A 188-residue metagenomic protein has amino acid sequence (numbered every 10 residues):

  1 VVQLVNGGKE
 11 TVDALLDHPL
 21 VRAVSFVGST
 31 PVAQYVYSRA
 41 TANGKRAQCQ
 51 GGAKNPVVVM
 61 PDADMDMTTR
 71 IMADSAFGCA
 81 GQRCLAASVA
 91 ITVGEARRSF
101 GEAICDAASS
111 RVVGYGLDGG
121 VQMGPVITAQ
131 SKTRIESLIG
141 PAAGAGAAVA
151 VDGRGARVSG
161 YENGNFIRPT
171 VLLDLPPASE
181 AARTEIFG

Functional and structural regions predicted by a protein language model:
V1-V12: PLP-dependent aminotransferase-like
D17-P19, A23, S29-P177, T184: ALDH superfamily catalytic-core signature
